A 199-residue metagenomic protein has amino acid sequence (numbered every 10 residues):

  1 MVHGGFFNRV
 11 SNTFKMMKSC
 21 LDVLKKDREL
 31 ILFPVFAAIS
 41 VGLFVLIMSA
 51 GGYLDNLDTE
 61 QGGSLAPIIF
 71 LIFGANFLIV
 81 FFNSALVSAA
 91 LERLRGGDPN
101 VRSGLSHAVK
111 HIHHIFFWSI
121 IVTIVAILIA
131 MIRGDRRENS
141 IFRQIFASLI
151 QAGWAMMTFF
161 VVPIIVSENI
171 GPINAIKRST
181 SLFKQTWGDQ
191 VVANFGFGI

Functional and structural regions predicted by a protein language model:
M1-I199: Hydrophobic alpha-helical membrane segments
